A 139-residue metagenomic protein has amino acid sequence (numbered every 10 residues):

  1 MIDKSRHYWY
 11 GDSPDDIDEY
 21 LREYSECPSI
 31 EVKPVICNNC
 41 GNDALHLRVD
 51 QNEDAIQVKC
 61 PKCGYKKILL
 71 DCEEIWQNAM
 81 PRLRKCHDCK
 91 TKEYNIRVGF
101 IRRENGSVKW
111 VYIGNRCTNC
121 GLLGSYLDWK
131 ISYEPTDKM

Functional and structural regions predicted by a protein language model:
M1-N42, R48-V49: N-terminal alpha-helical interaction blocks
M1-R6, Y112-M139: Acidic, proline/glycine-rich low-complexity IDRs
E31-C37, Q57, L83-C86, G114: Residues immediately within or flanking Cys/His clusters that coordinate Zn2+ in small zinc-binding modules
C37-C40, C60-C63, C86-C89, C117-C120: Short cysteine-rich clusters marking metal-coordination/redox-active sites
N42-A44, R84-G99: Surface-exposed interaction/gating patches
H46-L47, L69-L70, K92-I96, L123-L127: Short, non-ligating residues that shape and space the ligands of small metal-coordination modules and catalytic
V49-Q57, I75-N78, F100-G114, S132-Y133: Short linker/helix segments within small regulatory modules
Y65-T91: Surface-exposed beta-loop interaction hotspot
